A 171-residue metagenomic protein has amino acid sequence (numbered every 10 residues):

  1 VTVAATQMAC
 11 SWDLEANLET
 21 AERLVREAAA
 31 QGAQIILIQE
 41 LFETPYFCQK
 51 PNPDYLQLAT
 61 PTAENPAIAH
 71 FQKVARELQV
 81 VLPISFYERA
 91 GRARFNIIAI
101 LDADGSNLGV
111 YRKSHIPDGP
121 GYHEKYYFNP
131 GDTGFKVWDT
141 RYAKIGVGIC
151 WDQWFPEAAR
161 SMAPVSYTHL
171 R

Functional and structural regions predicted by a protein language model:
V1-A9: Short beta-strand segments enriched in small/hydrophobic residues
T6, I36, G146-G148: Hydrophobic positions in the central parallel beta-sheet of the AAA+
A9, F42, Y87-E88, D152-W154: Catalytic metal-binding/acid-base residues of hydrolase active sites
S11-L14, L18: Residues at or immediately preceding the N-termini of alpha-helices
L14, R23-D104, V110: Cys-nucleophile CN-hydrolase/nitrilase-fold catalytic domain and related Cys-dependent amidase chemistry that acts on
L18-V25, P156-A159: Short, acidic/polar
T60-A63, K73, R89-V165: Active-site catalytic loop in hydrolytic enzyme cores
T168-H169: Conserved small/polar residues in nucleotide/adenosyl-binding loops
